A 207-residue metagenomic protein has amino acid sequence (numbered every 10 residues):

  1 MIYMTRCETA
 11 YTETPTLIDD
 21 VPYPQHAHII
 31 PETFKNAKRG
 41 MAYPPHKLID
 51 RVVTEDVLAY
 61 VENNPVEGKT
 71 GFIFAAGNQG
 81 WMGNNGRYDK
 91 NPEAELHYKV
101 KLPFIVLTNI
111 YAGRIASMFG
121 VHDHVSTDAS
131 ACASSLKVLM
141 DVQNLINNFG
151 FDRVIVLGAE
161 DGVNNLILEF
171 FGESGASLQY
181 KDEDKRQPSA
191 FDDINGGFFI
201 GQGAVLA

Functional and structural regions predicted by a protein language model:
M1-H124, N144-N148, S174-F199, V205-A207: Conserved "HGTGT" condensation-loop signature of ketosynthase/thiolase-family condensing enzymes that catalyze
S135: Short conserved active-site loop signatures built around small residues
L139: Short-chain dehydrogenase/reductase
G150-V154: Short, high-confidence coil segments that cap the C-terminus of an alpha-helix and link into the following beta-strand
A159-D161: Acidic/serine-rich, low-complexity amphipathic helices located in mid- to C-terminal regulatory regions
